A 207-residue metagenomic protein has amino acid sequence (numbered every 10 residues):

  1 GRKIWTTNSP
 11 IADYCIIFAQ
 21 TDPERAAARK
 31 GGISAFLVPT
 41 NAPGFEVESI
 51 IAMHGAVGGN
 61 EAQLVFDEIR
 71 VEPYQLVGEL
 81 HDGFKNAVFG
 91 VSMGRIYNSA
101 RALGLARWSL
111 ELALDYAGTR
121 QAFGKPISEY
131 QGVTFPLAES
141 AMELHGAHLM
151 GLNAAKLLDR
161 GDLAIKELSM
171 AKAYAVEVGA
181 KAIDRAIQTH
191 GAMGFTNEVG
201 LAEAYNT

Functional and structural regions predicted by a protein language model:
R2-E48: A short core secondary-structure module
I4-P10, G55-A56, M93-Y97: Glycine-rich phosphate/pyrophosphate-binding beta-alpha loops
I11-A12, G31, G59-E61, G200 (+1 more regions): Short, solvent-exposed loop/turn segments at the edges of secondary structure
G31-A35, I50-H54, V77-N86: Short intrinsically disordered coil segments
N41-R70: Flexible, small-/acidic-enriched active-site or ligand-binding loops
Q63-E68, P73-Y74, E79-T207: Alpha-helical interface subdomain recognition
